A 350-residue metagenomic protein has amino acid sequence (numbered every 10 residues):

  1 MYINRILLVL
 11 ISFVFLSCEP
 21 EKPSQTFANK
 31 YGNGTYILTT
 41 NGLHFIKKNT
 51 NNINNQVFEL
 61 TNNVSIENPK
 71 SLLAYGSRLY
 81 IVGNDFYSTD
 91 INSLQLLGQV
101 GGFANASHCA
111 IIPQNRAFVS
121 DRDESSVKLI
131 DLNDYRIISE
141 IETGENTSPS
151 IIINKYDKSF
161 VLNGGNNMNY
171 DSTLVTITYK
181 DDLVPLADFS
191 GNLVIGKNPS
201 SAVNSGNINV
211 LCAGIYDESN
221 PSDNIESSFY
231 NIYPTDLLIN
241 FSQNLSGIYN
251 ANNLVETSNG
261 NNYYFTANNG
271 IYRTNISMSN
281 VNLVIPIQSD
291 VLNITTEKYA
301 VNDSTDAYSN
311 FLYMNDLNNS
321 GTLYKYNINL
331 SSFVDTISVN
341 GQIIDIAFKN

Functional and structural regions predicted by a protein language model:
L8, S12-T40: Bacterial Sec-dependent N-terminal signal peptides
P23-T26, I66-G76, A104-Q114, N146-N154 (+4 more regions): Repeated scaffold domains used in trafficking and secretory/extracellular systems, primarily beta-propellers
N29-N41, L73-G76, Y80-D85, V119-D123 (+6 more regions): Conserved beta-strand positions in repeat-built beta-propeller and related beta-rich domains
G42-K47, Y87-S88, S126-K128, M168-T176 (+3 more regions): Structural motif
N52-V64, L94-G101, R136-E142, L183-N192 (+3 more regions): A short beta-strand motif characteristic of beta-propeller blades
F58-I111: Blade-loop segments of beta-propeller domains
T143-I232: Solenoidal tandem-repeat scaffolds enriched in leucines and small polar residues
S320-Y324, N329-N350: Blade-level signature of beta-propeller repeat domains, shared across WD40, Kelch, NHL, RCC1 and BNR/Asp-box propellers
